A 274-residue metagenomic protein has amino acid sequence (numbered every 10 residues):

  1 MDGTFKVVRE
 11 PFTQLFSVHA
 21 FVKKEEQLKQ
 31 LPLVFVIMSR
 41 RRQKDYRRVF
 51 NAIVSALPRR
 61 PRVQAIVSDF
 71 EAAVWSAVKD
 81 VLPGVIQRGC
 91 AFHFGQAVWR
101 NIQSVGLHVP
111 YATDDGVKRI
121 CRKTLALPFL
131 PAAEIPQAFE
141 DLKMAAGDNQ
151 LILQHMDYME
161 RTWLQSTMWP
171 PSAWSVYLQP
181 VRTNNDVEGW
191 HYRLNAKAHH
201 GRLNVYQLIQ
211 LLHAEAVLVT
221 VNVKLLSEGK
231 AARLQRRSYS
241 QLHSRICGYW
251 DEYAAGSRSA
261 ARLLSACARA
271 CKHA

Functional and structural regions predicted by a protein language model:
M1, K6-R60: Electropositive, glycine- and tryptophan-enriched low-complexity nucleic-acid-binding patches
L57-Q241, R245, D251-R258, R262 (+1 more regions): Extended amphipathic alpha-helical interaction segments
